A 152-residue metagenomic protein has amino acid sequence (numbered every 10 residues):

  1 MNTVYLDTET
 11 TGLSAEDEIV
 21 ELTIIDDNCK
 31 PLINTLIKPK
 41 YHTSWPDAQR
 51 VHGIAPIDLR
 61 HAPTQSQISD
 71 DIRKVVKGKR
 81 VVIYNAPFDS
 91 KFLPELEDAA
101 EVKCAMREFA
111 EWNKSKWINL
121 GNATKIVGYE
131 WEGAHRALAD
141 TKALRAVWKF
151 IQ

Functional and structural regions predicted by a protein language model:
M1-A100, W117-H135: Conserved non-catalytic scaffold segment of RNase H-like nuclease domains
E97, I151-Q152: Active-site catalytic pocket residues across diverse enzymes, especially alpha/beta-hydrolases
D98-A110: Conserved beta-strand -> loop -> alpha-helix junction used to position metal-binding or nucleic-acid-contacting
R107-A110, K125, A146-K149: Generic alpha-helical structural context detector
A110-W117: Short, charged, surface-exposed secondary-structure boundary motifs
R136-F150: Acidic, divalent-metal-coordinating active-site segment for phosphoryl/phosphodiester hydrolysis, typified by short
